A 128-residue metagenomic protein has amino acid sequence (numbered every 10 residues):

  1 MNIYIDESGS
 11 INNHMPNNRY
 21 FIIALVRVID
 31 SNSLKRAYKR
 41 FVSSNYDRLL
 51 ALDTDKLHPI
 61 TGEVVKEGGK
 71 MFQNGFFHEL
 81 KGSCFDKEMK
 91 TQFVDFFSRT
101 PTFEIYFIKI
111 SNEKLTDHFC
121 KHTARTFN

Functional and structural regions predicted by a protein language model:
M1-N128: Phosphate-ester processing/binding pockets and catalytic centers
